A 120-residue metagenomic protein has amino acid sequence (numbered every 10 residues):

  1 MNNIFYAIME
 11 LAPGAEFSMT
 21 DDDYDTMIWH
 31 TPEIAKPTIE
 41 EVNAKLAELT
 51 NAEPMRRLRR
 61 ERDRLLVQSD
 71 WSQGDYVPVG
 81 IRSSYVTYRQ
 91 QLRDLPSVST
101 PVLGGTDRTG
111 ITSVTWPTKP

Functional and structural regions predicted by a protein language model:
M1-P120: A preference for well-ordered globular domain cores that mediate specific macromolecular interactions or catalysis
